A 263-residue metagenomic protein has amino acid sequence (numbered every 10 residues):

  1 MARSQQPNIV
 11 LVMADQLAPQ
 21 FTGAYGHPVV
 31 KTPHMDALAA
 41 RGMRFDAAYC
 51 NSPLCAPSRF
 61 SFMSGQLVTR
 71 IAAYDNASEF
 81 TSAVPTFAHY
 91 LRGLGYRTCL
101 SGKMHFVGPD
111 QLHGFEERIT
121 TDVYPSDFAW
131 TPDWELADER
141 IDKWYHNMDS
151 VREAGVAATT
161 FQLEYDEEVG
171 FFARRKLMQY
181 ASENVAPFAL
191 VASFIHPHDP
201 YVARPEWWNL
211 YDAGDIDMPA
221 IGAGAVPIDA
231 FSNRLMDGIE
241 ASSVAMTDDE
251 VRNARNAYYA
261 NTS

Functional and structural regions predicted by a protein language model:
M1-S263: Formylglycine-dependent sulfatase
